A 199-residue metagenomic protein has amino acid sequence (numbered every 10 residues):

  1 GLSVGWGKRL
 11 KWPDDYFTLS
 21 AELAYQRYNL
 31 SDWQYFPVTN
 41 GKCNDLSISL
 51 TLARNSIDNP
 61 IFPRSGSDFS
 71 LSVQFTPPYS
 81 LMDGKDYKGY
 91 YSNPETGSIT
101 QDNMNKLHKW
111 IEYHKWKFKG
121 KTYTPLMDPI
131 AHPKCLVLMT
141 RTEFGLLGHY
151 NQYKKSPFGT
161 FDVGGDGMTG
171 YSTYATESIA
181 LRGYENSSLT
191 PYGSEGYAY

Functional and structural regions predicted by a protein language model:
G1-V38: Transmembrane beta-barrel wall of Gram-negative outer-membrane proteins
S31-Y199: C-terminal outer-membrane beta-barrel translocator/porin domains of Gram-negative envelope proteins and their
